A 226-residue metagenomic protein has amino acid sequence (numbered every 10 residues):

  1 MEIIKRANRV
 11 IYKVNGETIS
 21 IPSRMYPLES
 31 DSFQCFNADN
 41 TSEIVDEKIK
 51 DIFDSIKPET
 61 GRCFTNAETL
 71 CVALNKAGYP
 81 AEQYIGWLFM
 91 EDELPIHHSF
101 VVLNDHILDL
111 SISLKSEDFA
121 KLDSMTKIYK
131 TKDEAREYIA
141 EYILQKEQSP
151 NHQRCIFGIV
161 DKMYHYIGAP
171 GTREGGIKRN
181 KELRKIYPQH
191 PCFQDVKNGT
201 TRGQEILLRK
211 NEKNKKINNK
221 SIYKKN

Functional and structural regions predicted by a protein language model:
E2-N226: A structural boundary/capping signal
